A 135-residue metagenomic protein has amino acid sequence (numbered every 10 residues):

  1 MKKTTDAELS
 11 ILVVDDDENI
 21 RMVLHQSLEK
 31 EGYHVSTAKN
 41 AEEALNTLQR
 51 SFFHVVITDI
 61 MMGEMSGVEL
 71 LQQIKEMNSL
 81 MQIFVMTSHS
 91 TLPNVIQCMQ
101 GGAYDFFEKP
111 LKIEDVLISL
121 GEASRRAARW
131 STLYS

Functional and structural regions predicted by a protein language model:
M1-S10, S131: Non-catalytic signal-transmission and effector/linker regions of two-component phosphorelay proteins
E18-S36: Two-component/phosphorelay signaling modules centered on CheY-like receiver
R21, G63-E64, T87, T91: The feature encodes the CheY-like receiver
K39-E43, M65-E69: Acidic catalytic/metal-coordinating carboxylates
N46, V68-L80, Q97-Q100: Short amphipathic alpha-helix used as the core "switch/output" element in two-component signaling
S51-I57: Active-site beta3 strand of CheY-like receiver
T91-P93, L111-G121: C-terminal output helix
